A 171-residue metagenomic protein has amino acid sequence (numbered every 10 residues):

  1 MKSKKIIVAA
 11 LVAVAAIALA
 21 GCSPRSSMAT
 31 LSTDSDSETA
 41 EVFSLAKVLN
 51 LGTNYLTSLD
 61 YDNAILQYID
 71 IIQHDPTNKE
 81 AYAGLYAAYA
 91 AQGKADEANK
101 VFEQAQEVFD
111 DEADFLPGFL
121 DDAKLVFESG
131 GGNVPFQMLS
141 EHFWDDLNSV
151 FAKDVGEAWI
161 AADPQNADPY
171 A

Functional and structural regions predicted by a protein language model:
A18-G21: C-terminal motif of bacterial Sec signal peptides marking the signal peptidase cleavage site
N50, G84, G118-F119: Canonical tetratricopeptide repeat
T57-S58, A91-Q92, L125, S129 (+1 more regions): Register position in tetratricopeptide repeats
